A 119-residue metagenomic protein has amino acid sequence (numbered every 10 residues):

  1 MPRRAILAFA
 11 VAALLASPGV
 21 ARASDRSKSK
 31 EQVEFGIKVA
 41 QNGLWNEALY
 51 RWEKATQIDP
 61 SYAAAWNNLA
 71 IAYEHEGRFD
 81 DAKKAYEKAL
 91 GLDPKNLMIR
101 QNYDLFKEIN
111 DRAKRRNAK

Functional and structural regions predicted by a protein language model:
S29-K30, A63-A64, L97-M98: Helix-start (N-cap) detector for alpha-helical repeat units in TPR-like alpha-solenoids, especially tetratricopeptide
Q41-N42, H75-E76, L105-R112: Register position in tetratricopeptide repeats
K54-Q57, L90-G91: Conserved structural position within tetratricopeptide repeats
